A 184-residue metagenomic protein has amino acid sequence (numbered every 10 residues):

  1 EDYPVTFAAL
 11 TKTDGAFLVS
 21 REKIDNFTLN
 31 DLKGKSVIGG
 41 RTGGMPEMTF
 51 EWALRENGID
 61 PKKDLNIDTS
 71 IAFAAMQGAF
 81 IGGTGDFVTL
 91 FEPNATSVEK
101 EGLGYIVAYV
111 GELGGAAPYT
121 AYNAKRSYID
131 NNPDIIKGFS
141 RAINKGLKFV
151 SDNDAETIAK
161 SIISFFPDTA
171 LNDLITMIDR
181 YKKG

Functional and structural regions predicted by a protein language model:
E1-K62, N66-A72, A79-G82, D86-P93 (+1 more regions): Short, glycine-/small- and polar/acidic-enriched structural segments that line small-molecule recognition paths
L10-S20, E99, L103-N132, I136 (+2 more regions): Periplasmic-binding protein-like
E47-M48, G78, T96, K148 (+1 more regions): Alpha-helical elements of the RecA-like P-loop NTPase motor core of helicases
R55, E99, S164: Short polybasic/polar patches that bind polyanions
F73-A75, D168: Short, mixed-charge aromatic SLiMs
A75-A79, N94-A95, I158, M177: Short, hydrophobic alpha-helical packing/hinge segments within bilobed ligand-binding/sensory domains
D130-G184: Secondary-structure end/capping motifs
